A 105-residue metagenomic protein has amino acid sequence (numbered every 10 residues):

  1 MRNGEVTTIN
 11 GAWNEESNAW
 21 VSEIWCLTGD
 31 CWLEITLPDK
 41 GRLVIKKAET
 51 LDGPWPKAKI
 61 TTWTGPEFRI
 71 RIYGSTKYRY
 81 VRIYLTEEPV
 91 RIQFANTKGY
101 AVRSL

Functional and structural regions predicted by a protein language model:
M1-C26, W55-A58, Q93-L105: Glycan-recognition and processing domains
N10, T36, T61, R71-Y73 (+2 more regions): Residues marking helix boundaries in flexible regions
W20-C31, L37, I70-T76: Extracellular and analogous surface-interaction loops
I24, A48-E49, T86-E87: Secondary-structure transition/turn motif
D30-W32, Y73-V90: Noncatalytic modules at the cell exterior or secretory-pathway interfaces, chiefly beta-strand-rich lectin/adhesion
L37-L43, T86-P89: Short proline/glycine-enriched turn/loop motifs at strand-loop junctions of beta-rich domains
K40-P54: Short, surface-exposed beta-strand/strand-loop-strand elements in extracellular ectodomains
W55-K77: Extracellular carbohydrate recognition and processing domains and analogous Trp-centered ligand-binding platforms
